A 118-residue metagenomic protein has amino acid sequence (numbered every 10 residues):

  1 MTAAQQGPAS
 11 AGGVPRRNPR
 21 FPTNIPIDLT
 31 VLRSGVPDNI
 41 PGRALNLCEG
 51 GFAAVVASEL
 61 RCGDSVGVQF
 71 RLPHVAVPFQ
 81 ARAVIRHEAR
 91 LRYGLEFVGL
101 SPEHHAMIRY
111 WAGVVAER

Functional and structural regions predicted by a protein language model:
M1-L47, R109-R118: N-terminal helix initiation/capping motif
N18, V55-L60: Short, surface-exposed secondary-structure edge patches
F21-T23, V36, C62-D64, V77 (+1 more regions): Residue-level preference for beta-strand/loop junctions
I27-L32, D64-A76: Short conserved beta-strand and strand-loop elements enriched in small hydrophobics with frequent Asp/Gly
S34, E49, E88-R92: Short, conserved beta-turn/loop elements at beta-strand boundaries and strand-helix junctions
I40-G42, F79-R86: Short beta-strand-centered aromatic/proline hotspots
N46, I85-A89, G99: A residue-level detector for short acidic-glycine micro-motifs
F52-V56, L91-G99: Short, solvent-exposed secondary-structure boundary/capping segments
